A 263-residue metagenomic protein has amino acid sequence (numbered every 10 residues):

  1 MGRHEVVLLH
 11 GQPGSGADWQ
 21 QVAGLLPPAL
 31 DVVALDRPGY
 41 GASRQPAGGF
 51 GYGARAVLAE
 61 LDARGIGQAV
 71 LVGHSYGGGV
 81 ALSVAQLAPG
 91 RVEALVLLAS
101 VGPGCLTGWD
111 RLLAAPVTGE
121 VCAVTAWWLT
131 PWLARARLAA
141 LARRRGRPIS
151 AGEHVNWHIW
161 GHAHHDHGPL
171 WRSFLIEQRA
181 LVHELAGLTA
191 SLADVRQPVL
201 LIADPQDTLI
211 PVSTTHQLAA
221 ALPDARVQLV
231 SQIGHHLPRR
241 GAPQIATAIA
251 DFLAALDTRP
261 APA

Functional and structural regions predicted by a protein language model:
M1-A42: Conserved HGGG/HGGXW glycine-rich cap/lid loop of the alpha/beta-hydrolase fold
A34-Y76, T247: Active-site loop/oxyanion-hole signature of alpha/beta-hydrolase fold enzymes
Q86, L95-W127: Flexible "cap/lid" loop of the alpha/beta hydrolase fold
L97, L106-G108, W128-D194: Conserved alpha/beta-hydrolase catalytic His-Asp/Glu region
V182, P205-I210, H235: Acidic catalytic loop of the alpha/beta-hydrolase fold
L188, Q197, P211-L218: Short alpha-helix in the alpha/beta-hydrolase fold that links the catalytic acid
V195, L201-A203: Short beta-strand/loop motif that positions the catalytic acidic residue of the alpha/beta-hydrolase fold
I233-A242: Catalytic histidine-centered segment of alpha/beta-hydrolase-like enzymes
